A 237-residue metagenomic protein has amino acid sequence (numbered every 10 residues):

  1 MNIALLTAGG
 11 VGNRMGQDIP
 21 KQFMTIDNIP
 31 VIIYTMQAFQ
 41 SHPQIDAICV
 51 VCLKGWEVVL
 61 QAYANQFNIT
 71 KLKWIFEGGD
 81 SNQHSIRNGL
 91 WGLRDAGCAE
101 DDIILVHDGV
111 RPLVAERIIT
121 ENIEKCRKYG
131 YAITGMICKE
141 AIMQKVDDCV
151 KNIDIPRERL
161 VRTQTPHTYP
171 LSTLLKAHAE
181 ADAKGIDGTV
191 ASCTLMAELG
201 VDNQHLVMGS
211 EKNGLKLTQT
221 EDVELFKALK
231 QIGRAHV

Functional and structural regions predicted by a protein language model:
N2-V58: N-terminal glycine-rich phosphate-binding loop and ensuing alpha1 helix
L6, I32, G89, D108 (+3 more regions): Residue-level signal for inorganic ion chemistry
T25, L113, D154, T168 (+1 more regions): Short aromatic/basic micro-patch
I33-D101, K184: Conserved N-terminal catalytic core of the sugar/cofactor nucleotidyltransferase
D80-V146, V150, Q164: Conserved beta-loop-beta/alpha segment of the NTase-like Rossmann-fold superfamily that binds/positions NTPs
K151-R162: A short, charged helix-loop
V161-R234: Conserved alpha/beta core of the MobA/IspD/sugar-nucleotide pyrophosphorylase nucleotidyltransferase superfamily
